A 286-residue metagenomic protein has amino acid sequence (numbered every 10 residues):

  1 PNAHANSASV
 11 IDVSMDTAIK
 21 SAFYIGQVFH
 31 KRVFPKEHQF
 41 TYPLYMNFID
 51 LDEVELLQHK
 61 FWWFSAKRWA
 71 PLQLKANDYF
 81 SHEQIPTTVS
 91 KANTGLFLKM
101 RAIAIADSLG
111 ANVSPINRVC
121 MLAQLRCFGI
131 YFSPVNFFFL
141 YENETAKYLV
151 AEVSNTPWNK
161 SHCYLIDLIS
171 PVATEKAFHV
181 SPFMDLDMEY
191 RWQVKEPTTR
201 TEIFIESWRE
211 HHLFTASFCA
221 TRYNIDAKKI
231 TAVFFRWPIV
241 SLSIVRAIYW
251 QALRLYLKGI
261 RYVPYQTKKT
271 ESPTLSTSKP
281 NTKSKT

Functional and structural regions predicted by a protein language model:
A3-A5: Short hydrophobic alpha-helical segments enriched in small aliphatic residues
A8-T286: Mature, function-bearing regions of proteins
